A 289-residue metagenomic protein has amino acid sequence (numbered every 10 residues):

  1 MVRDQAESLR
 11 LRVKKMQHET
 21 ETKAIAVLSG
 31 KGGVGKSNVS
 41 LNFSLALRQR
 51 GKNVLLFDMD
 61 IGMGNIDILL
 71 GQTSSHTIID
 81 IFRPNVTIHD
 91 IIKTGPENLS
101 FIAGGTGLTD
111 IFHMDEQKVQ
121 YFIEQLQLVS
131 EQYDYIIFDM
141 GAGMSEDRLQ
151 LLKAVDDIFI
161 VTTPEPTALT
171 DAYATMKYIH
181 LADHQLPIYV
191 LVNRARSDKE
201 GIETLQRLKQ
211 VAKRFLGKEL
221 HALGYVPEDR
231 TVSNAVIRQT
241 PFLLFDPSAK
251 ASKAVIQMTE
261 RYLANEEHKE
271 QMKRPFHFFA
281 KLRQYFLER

Functional and structural regions predicted by a protein language model:
M1-K31: Extreme N-terminal, non-catalytic leader segments that precede Walker-type/kinase nucleotide-binding cores
A24-I88: Walker A/P-loop NTP-binding active-site region of P-loop NTPases, recognizing the glycine-rich GxxxxGKT/S
G30, T163-P164, I188-I202, Y225-V232 (+1 more regions): G-domain G4 guanine-recognition motif of GTPases
M59-E131, V236-R238: P-loop/Walker-type NTP enzyme "switch/lid" segment
I123, L169-H184: Conserved C-terminal guanine-recognition region of P-loop GTPase G domains, centered on the G4
Q125-Q132, S145-T167: Inter-motif core of Ras-like GTPase G domains
L216-L243, A254-Q257: Beta-strand-loop-alpha "switch" segments that mediate conformational coupling across diverse proteins
P241-R289: NTP-binding/hydrolysis catalytic cores, primarily Walker-type P-loop NTPases
